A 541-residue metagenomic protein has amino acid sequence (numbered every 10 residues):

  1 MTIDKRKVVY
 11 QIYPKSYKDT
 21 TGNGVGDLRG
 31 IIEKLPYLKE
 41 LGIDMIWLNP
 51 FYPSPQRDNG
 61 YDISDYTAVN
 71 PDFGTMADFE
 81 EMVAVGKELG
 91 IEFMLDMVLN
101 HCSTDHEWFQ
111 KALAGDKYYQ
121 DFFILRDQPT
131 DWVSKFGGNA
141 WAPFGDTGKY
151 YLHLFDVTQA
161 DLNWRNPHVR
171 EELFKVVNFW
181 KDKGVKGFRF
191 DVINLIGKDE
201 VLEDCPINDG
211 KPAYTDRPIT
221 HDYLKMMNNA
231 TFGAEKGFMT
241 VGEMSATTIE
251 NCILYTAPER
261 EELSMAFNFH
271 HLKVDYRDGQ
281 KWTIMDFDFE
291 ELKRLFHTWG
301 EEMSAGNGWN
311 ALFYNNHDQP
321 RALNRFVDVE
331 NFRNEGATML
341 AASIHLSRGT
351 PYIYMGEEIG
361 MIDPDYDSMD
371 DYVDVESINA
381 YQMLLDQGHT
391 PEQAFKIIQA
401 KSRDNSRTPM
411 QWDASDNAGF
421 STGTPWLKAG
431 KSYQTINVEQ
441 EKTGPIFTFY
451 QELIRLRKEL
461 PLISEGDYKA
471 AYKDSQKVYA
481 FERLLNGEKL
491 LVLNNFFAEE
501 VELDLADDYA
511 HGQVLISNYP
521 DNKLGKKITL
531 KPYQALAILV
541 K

Functional and structural regions predicted by a protein language model:
T2-N178, D182, L195-T248, P258 (+1 more regions): Acidic/aromatic-lined carbohydrate-recognition and catalytic surfaces of CAZymes acting on diverse glycans
K5, D222-L224, N228-G237, Y255-E262 (+6 more regions): Loop/helix patches that line or flank the sugar-binding groove of alpha-linked glycan CAZymes
T21, S54-D58, H101-W108, I196-D199 (+6 more regions): Short catalytic/ligand-binding loop motif for oxyanion handling, primarily in non-cytosolic enzymes, centered on
I46, F188-F190: Hydrophobic residues within beta-strands of alpha/beta enzymes
A160-N166, R170, A213-Y214, A322-E335 (+1 more regions): Active-site rim elements
E500-Y519: Beta-strand-rich binding/interaction modules
G525-K541: C-terminal beta-strand-rich structural cap/linker in extracellular carbohydrate-active enzymes
